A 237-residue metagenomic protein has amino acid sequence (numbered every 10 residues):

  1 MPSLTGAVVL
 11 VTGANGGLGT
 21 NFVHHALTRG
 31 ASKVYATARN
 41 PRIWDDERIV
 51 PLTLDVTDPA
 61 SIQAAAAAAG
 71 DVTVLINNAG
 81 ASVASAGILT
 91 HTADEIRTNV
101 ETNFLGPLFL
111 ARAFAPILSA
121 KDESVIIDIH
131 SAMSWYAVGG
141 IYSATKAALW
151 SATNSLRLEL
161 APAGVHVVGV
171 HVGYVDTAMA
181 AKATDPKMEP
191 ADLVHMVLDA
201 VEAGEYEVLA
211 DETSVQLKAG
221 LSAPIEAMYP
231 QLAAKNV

Functional and structural regions predicted by a protein language model:
N15, G19, V23: N-terminal Rossmann NAD(P)H-binding glycine-rich loop of SDR-like oxidoreductase domains
D46-D58: Rossmann-fold cofactor-recognition segment
D71-V72, L118-H130, P162-H166: Active-site loop of short-chain dehydrogenase/reductase
S82-R97: Conserved mid-core segment of classical short-chain dehydrogenase/reductases
A111, T145-K146: Active-site helix of classical SDR
A111-R112, N154: A short, exposed helix-loop element centered on a Lys and neighboring polar residues
G169, T177, A181-A223: C-terminal helical subdomain
